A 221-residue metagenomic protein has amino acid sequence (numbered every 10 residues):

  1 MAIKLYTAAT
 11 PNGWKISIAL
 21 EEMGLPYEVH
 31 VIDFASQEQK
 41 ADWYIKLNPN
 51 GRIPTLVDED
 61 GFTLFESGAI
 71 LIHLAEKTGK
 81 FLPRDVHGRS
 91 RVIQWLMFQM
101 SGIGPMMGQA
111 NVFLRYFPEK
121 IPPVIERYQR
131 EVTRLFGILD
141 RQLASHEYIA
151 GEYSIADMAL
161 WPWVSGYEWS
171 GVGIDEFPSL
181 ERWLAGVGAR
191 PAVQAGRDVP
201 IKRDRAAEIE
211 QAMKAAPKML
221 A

Functional and structural regions predicted by a protein language model:
M1-E126, R130, D140, K214: GST-like domain detector, emphasizing the conserved glutathione-binding G-site in the N-terminal thioredoxin-like
D33, I155, P200-R203: Short, solvent-exposed turn/loop segments enriched in Gly/Ser/Thr/Pro and often Arg
Q37-E38, L74, A185, D204-A206: Short secondary-structure boundary/hinge segments and terminal tails
D42, G51, P118, W169-S170 (+2 more regions): A generic membrane alpha-helix/interface feature
H87, Q99-P191, G196, A221: GST-like fold's C-terminal all-alpha helical module
P200-A221: Acidic/histidine-enriched, glycine/proline-rich intrinsically disordered or flexible terminal extensions
